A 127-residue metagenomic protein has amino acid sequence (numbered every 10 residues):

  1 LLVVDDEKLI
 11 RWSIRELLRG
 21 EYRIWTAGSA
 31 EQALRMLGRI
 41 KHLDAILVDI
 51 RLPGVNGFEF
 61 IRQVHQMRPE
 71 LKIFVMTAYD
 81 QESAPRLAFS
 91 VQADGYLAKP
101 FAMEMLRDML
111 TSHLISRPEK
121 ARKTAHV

Functional and structural regions predicted by a protein language model:
K8-W25: Two-component/phosphorelay signaling modules centered on CheY-like receiver
T26-A45: Acidic, metal-coordinating helix/loop segments flanking the phosphotransfer/catalytic sites of two-component signaling
R35, F58-P69: Short amphipathic alpha-helix used as the core "switch/output" element in two-component signaling
I50-R51: The short loop immediately C-terminal to the conserved phospho-acceptor aspartate in CheY-like receiver
E59, D80-G95: Alpha4 helix (beta4-alpha4-beta5 surface) of REC/receiver domains from two-component response regulators
S83, F101-L110, L114: C-terminal output helix
